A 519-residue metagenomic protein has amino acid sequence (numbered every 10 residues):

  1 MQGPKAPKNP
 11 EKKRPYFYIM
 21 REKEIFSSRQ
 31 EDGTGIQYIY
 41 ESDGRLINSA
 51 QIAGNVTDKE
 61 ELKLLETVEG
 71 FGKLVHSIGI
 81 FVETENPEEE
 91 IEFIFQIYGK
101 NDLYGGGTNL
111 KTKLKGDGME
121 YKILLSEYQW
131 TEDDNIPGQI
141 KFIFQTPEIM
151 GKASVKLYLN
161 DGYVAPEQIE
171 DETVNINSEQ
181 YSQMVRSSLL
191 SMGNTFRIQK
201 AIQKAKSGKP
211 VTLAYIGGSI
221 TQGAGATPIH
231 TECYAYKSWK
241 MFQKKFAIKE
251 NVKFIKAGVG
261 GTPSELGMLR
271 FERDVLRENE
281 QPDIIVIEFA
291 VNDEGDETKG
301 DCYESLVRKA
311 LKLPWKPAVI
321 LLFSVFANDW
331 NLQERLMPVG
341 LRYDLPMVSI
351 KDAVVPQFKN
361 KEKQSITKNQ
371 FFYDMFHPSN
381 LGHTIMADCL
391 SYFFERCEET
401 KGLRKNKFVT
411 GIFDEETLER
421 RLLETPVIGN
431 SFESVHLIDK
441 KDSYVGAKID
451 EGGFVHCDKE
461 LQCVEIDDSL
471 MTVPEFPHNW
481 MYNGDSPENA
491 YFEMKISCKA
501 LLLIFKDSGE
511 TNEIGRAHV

Functional and structural regions predicted by a protein language model:
M1-I216, T221-P228, A247-E250, T384-I385 (+1 more regions): N-terminal secretory targeting modules
S77-G79, G99, G118-E127, A318-F323 (+3 more regions): Extracellular serine-dependent O-acyl
G193-I202, A235, W239-F242, S264-E278 (+2 more regions): Alpha-helical scaffolding within the catalytic cores of extracellular/periplasmic polymer-degrading hydrolases
T212-I216, T221, K253-G258, D283-F289 (+2 more regions): Structural recognition of the beta-strand scaffold that forms the well-ordered cores of secreted hydrolase catalytic
A214, A226, V259, S264-G300: Oxyanion-hole/transition-state-stabilizing segment in secreted/luminal serine hydrolases and related acyltransferases
S219-Q222, V259-S264, A290-D296, P317 (+3 more regions): Solvent-exposed loop/turn segments at secondary-structure junctions within structured extracellular/periplasmic domains
E288-N292, C302-P338, R342: Active-site segments of SGNH/GDSL-like serine hydrolases that catalyze O-acetyl group transfer/hydrolysis on lipids
